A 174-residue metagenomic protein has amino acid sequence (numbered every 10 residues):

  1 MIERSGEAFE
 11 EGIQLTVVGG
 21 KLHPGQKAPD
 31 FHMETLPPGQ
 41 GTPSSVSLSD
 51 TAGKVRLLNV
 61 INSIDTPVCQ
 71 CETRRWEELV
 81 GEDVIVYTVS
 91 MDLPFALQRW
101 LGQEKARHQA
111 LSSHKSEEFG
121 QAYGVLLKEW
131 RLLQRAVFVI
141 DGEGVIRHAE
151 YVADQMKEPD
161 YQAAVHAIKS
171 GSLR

Functional and structural regions predicted by a protein language model:
M1-R174: Chalcogenol-based redox active-site neighborhoods
